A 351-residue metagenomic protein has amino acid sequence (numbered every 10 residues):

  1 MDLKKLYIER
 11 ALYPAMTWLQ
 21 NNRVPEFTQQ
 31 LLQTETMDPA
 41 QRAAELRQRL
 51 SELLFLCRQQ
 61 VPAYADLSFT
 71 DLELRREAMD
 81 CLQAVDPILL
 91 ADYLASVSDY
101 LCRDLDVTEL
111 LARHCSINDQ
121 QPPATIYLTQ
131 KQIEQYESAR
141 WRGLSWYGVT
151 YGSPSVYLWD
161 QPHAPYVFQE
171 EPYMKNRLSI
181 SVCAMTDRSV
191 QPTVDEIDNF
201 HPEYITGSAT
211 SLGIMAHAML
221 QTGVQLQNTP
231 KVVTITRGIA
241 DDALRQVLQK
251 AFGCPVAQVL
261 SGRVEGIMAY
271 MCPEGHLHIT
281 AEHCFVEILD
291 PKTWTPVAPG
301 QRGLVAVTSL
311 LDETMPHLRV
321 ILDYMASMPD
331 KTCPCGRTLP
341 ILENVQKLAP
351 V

Functional and structural regions predicted by a protein language model:
M1-H114, D119-S153, N199, Y204-T206 (+3 more regions): Nucleotide 5′-phosphate-binding alpha/beta core
M1-Q41, Q48, E52-L53, M174-V351: Active-site glycine/GP-rich loop and adjacent strand/helix microenvironment that borders small-molecule binding pockets
S68-F69, D80, R142-S145, A164-E171 (+4 more regions): Intrinsically disordered, low-complexity boundary segments flanking structured domains
D80-P87, P165-V167, I267-Y270: Short, solvent-exposed polar/charged micro-motifs at secondary-structure junctions
A91-D92, A164-Y166, I214: Short active-site-adjacent helix-start/loop capping segments
L105-Y127, Y157, Q161-E171, I279-K292 (+1 more regions): Short N-terminal secondary-structure initiator segments
W141-C183: Conserved AMP-binding loop of ANL adenylate-forming enzymes
